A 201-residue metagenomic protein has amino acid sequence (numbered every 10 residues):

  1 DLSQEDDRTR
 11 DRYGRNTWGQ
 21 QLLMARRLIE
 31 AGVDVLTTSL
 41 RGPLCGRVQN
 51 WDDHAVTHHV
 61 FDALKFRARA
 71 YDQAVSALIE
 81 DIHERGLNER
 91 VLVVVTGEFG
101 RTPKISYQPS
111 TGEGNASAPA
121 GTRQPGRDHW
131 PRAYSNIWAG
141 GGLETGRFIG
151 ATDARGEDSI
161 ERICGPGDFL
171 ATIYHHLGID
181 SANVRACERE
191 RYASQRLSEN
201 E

Functional and structural regions predicted by a protein language model:
D1-E201: Ligand-binding pockets and gating/stacking loops
